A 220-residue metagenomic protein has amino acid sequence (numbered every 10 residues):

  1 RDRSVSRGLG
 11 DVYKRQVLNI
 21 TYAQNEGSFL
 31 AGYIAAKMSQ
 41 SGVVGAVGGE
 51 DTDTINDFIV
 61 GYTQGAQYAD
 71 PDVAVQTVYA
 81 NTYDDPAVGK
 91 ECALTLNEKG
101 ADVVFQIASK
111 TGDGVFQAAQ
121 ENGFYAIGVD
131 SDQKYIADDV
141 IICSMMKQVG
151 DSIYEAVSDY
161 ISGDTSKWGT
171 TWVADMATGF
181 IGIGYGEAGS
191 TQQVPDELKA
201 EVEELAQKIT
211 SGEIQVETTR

Functional and structural regions predicted by a protein language model:
R1-Y13: Single conserved hydrophobic/aromatic residue that forms the stacking wall/gate of nucleotide- or nucleobase-binding
R7, G100-S109, I127-V129: Periplasmic-binding protein-like
D11, F116-D139: Venus flytrap/periplasmic-binding-protein-like
I20-G42, M145-T165: Hydrophobic alpha-helical segments within soluble ligand-binding/sensing domains
S28-V73, T77, G169-Q192: An alpha-beta-alpha
V78-E98: Structural motif
S131, I136-G179: Flexible loop/turn connectors
I161-R220: Hinge/cleft segment of the Venus flytrap/periplasmic-binding protein
